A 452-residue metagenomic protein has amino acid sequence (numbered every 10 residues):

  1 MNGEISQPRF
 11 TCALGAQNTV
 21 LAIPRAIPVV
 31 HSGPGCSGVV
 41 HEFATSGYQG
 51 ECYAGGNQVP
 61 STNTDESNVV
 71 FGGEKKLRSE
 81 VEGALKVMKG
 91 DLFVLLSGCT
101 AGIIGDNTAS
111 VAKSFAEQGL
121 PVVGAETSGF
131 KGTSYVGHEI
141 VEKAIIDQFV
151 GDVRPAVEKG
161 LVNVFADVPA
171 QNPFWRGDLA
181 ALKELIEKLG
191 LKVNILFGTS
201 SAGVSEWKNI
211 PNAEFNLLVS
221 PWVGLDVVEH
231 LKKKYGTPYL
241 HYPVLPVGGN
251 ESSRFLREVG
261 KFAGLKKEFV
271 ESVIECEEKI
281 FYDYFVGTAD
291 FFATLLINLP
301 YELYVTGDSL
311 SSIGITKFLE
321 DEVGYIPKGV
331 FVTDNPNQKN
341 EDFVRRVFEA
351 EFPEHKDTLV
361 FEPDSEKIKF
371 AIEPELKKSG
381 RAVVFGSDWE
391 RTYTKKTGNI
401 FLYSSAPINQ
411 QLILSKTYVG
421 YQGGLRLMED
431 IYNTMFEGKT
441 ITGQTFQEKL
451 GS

Functional and structural regions predicted by a protein language model:
M1-S452: An N-terminal assembly and electron-transfer interface module characteristic of large anaerobic redox and radical
